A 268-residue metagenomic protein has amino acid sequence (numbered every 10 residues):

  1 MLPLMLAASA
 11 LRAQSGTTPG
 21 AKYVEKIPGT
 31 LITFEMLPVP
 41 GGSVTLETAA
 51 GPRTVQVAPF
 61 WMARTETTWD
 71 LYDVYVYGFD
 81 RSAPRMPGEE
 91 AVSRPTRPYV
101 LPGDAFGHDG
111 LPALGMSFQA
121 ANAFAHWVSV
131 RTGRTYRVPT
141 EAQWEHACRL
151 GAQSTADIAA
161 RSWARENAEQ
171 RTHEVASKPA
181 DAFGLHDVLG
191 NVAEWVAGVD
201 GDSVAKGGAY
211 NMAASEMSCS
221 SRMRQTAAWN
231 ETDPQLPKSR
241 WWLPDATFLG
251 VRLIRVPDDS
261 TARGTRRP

Functional and structural regions predicted by a protein language model:
M1-L2: N-terminal export leaders
S15-G16, A21, F118, P179-D181 (+1 more regions): Disulfide-stabilized, aromatic/cysteine-rich ligand-recognition loop
I27, P52, E174-S177, W241-D245: Short Gly/Pro-enriched turn/cap motifs at secondary-structure boundaries
I32-S43: Mature N-terminal segment immediately following signal peptide/propeptide cleavage in secreted/periplasmic
Q56-D157, R255-D259, G264-P268: Active-site microenvironments of metalloenzymes and redox enzymes
A160-L189: Short, well-ordered junction/capping motifs at the entry into regular secondary structure
